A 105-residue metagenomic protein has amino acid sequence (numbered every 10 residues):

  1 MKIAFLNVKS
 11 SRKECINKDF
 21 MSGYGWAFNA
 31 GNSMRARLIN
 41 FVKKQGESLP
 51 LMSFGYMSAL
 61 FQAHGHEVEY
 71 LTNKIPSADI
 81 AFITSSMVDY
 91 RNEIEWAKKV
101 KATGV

Functional and structural regions predicted by a protein language model:
M1-V105: A short, structured N-terminal alpha-helical element that caps or precedes a catalytic domain
